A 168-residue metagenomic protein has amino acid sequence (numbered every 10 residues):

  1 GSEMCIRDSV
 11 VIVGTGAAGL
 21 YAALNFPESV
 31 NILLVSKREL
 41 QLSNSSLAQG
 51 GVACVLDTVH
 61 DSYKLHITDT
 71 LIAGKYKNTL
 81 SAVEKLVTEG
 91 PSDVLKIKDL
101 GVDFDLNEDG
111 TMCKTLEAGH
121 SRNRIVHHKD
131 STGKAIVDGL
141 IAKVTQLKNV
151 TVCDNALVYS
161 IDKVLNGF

Functional and structural regions predicted by a protein language model:
G1-I6: Short, small-residue-biased leader/transition segments that mark boundaries at the very start of proteins
R7-S9, N155: Phosphate-coordination loops involved in phosphoryl transfer and adenosine-cofactor binding
V10-L34: N-terminal Rossmann-like FAD-binding beta1-loop-alpha1 element of flavoenzymes
K37-F168: Conserved N-terminal/central alpha/beta ligand/cofactor-binding core
